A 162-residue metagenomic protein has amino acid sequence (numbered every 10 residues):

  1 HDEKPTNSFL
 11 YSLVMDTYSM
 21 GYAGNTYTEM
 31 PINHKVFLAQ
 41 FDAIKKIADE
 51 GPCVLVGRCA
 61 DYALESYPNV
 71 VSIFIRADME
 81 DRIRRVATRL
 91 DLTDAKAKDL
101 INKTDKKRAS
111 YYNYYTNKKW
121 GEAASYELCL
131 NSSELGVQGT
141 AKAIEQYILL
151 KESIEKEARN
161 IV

Functional and structural regions predicted by a protein language model:
H1-P52: ATP-dependent small-molecule kinase phosphotransfer cores that center on conserved nucleotide phosphate-binding segments
H1-S19, T93-Q138: Small-molecule kinase domains that catalyze NTP-dependent phosphoryl transfer to phosphate-bearing small molecules
H34-L38, C53-G57, S110-Y114: Short gly/ser/thr-rich secondary-structure transition/capping motifs
I47, A60-S66: RNA pseudouridine synthases
R58, Y62, M79, L92 (+4 more regions): Long, contiguous binding/interaction regions
S66-R89, D94-K103: Conserved phosphate-donor/acceptor-positioning beta-strand/loop module used by diverse small-molecule
K156-V162: A short, charged, Gly/Pro-tolerant segment at domain boundaries
